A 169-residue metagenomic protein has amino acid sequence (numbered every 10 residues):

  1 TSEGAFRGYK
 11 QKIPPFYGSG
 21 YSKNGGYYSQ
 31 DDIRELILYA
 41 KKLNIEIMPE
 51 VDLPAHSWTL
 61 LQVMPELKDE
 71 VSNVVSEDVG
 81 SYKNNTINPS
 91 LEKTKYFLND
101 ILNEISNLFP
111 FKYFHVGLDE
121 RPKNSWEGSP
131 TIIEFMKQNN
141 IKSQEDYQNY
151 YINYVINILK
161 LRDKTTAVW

Functional and structural regions predicted by a protein language model:
T1-Y113: Feature activates predominantly on carbohydrate-active enzymes
K95, N99-W169: Gly/Pro-rich turn-and-neighbor structural signature
